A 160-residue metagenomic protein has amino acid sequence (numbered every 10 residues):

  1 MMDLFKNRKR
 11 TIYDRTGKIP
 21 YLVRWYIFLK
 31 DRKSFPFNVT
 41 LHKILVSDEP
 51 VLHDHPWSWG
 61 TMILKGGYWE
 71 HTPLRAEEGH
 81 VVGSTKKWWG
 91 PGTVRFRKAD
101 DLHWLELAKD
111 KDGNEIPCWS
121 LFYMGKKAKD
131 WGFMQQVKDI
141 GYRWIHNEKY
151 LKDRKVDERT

Functional and structural regions predicted by a protein language model:
M1-N38, V81: A short, N-terminal "cap"/entry segment at the start of jelly-roll beta-barrel domains of the cupin/DSBH fold
K33-F37, W59, H71-P73, W89-G90: Beta-sandwich/jelly-roll carbohydrate-recognition scaffolds of carbohydrate-active enzymes
V39-H55, A99: Conserved short histidine dyad/triad with adjacent acidic residue
E49, R95, D100-K111, K129: Histidine-centered metal-chelating micro-motifs
H55-E70: Short, conserved beta-strand element in jelly-roll/cupin
T72-L105: Short acidic-glycine-tyrosine-enriched beta hairpin
D112-W131: A short hydrophobic beta-strand segment most commonly corresponding to one strand of the jelly-roll/cupin
Q136, Y142-K152, E158: Mixed-charge, glycine-accented linear interaction segment located at domain edges/termini
